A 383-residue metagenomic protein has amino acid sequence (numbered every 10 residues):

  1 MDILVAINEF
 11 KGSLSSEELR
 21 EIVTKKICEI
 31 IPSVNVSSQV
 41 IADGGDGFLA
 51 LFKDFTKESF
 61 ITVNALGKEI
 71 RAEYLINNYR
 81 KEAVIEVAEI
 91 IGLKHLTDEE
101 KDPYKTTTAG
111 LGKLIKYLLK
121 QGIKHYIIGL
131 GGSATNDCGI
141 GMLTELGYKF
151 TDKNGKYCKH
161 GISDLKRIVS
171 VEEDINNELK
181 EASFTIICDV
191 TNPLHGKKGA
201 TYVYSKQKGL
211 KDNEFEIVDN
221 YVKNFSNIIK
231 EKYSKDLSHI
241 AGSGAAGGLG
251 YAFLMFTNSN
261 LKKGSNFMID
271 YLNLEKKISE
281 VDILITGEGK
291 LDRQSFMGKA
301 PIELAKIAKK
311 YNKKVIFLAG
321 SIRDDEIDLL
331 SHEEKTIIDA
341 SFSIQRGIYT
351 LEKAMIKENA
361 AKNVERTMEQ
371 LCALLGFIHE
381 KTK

Functional and structural regions predicted by a protein language model:
D2-L130, A134-K383: N-terminal loops that bind phosphate or other acidic moieties and the adjacent beta-alpha structural core
